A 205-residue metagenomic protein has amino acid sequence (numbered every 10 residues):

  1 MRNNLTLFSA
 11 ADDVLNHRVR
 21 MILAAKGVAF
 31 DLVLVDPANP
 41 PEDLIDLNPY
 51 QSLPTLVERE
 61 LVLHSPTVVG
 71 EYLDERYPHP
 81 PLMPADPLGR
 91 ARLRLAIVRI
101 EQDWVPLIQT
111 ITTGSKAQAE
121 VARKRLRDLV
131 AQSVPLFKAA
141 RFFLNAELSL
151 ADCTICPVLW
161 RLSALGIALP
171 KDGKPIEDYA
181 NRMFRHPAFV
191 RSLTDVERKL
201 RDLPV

Functional and structural regions predicted by a protein language model:
M1-V130, V134-P135, R141: GST-like domain detector, emphasizing the conserved glutathione-binding G-site in the N-terminal thioredoxin-like
A10, L150, V196: Short, solvent-exposed turn/loop segments enriched in Gly/Ser/Thr/Pro and often Arg
V33, P66, D172, L193-T194: Residue-level detector of family-conserved "landmark" positions at structurally sensitive sites
P37-A38, I176, E197: Conserved beta-strand edge residues that scaffold enzyme active sites
A96, I100-S192: GST-like fold's C-terminal all-alpha helical module
V196-V205: Acidic/histidine-enriched, glycine/proline-rich intrinsically disordered or flexible terminal extensions
